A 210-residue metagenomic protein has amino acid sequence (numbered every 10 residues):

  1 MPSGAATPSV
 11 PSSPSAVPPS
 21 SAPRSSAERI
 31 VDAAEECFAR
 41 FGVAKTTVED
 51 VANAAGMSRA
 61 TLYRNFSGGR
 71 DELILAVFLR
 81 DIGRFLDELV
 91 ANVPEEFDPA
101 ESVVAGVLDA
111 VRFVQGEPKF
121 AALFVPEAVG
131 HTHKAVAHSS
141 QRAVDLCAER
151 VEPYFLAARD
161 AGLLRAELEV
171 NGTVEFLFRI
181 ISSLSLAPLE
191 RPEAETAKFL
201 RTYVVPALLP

Functional and structural regions predicted by a protein language model:
M1-F41, K45-A54, P94: Basic, helix-initiating cap at the start of DNA-binding domains
M1-V17, D145-E149, P153-A161, F178-I180 (+1 more regions): C-terminal peripheral helix-coil segments that are non-catalytic and often amphipathic
P23-S26, C147, V170-L177, T196-A197: Short amphipathic alpha-helix in the helical subdomain of ABC transporter nucleotide-binding domains
S25, R29-E36, R40, A54 (+6 more regions): Alpha-helical structural segments
G56-F66: Short hydrophobic/aromatic patch on the recognition helix
L86-D87, A122, T132-L163, N171-E175: Amphipathic alpha-helical packing segments from all-alpha helical-bundle domains
E101-P126, Q141, E152, R191: Helical hydrophobic small-molecule/effector-binding pocket
